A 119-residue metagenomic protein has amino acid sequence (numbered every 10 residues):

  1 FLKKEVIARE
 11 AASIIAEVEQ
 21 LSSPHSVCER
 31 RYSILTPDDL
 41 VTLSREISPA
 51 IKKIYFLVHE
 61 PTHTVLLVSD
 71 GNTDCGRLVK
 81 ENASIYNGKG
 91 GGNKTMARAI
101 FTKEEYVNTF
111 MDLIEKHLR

Functional and structural regions predicted by a protein language model:
F1-S23: Hard-cation-handling environments
S26-R119: Glycine-rich, acidic loop segments that terminate in or are immediately followed by a histidine
